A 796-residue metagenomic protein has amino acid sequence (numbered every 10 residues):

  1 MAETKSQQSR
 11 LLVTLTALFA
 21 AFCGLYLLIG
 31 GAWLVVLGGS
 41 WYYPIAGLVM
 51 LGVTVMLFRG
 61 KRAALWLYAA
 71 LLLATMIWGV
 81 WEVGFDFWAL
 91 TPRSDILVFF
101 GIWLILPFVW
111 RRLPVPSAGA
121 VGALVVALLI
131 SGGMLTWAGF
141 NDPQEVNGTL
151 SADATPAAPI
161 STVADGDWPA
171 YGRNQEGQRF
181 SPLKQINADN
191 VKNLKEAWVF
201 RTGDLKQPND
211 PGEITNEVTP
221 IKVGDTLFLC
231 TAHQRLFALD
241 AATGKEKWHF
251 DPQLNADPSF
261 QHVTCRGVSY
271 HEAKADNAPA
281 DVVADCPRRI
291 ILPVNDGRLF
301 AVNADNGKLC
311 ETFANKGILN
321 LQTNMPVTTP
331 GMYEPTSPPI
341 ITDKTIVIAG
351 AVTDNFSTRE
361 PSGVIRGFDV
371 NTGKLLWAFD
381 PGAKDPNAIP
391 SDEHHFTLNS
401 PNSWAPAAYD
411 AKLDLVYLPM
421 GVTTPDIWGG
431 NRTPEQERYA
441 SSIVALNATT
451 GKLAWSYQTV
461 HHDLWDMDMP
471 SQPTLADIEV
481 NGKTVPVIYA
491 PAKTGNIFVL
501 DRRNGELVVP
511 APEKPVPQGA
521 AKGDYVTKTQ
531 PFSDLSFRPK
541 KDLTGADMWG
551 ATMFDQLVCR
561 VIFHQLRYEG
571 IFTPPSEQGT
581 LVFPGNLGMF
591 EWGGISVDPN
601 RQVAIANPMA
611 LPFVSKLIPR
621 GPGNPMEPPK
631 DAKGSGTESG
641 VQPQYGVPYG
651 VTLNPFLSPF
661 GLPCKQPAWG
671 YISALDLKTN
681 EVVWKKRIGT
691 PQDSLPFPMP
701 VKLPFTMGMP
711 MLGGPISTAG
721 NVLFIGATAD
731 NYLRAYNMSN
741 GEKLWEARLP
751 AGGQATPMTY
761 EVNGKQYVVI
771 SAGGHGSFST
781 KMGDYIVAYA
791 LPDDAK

Functional and structural regions predicted by a protein language model:
M1-T149: Topology signature of small-to-medium multi-pass alpha-helical membrane proteins
F99-V115, A120-N141, L239-E246, T264-H271 (+5 more regions): Hydrophobic or amphipathic alpha-helical targeting/insertion segments
G133-P182, Q530-R538, D542-F554, K633-E638: N-terminal pre-domain segments of enzymes
T155-L205, P220, S673-L675: Mature N-terminal segment immediately following signal peptide/propeptide cleavage in secreted/periplasmic
W168-G172, G212-H233, F260-R298, G331-S357 (+10 more regions): Repeat-blade elements of multi-bladed beta-propeller folds
Q175-S181, D204-D210, F237, D426-I427 (+1 more regions): Short, solvent-exposed loop/turn elements at domain surfaces
K192-L205, L236-P258, H271-D276, V283 (+11 more regions): Extracytoplasmic/lumenal domain signature
R502, P574-P575, T580-P612, L617-P619: Segments forming glycine/polar-rich beta-alpha architectures that bind adenosine-containing cofactors
